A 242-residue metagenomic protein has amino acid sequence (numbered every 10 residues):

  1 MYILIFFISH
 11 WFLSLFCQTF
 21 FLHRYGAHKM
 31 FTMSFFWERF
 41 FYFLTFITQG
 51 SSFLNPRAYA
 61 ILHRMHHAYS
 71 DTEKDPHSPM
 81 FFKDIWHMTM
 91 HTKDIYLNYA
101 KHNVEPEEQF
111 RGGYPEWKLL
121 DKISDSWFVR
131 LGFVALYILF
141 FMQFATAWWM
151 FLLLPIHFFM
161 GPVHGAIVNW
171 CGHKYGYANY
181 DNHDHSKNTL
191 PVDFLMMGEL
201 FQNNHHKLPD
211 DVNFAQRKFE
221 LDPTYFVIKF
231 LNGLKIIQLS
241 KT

Functional and structural regions predicted by a protein language model:
M1-I167, F201, D210-T242: Non-catalytic, topology-defining segments of multipass membrane proteins
F53, F110-K118, A178-F201, H206-L208: Active-site-proximal inter-transmembrane loops
W170: His/Asp/Glu-enriched short active-site or ligand-binding loop at hydrolase and phosphoryl-transfer sites
